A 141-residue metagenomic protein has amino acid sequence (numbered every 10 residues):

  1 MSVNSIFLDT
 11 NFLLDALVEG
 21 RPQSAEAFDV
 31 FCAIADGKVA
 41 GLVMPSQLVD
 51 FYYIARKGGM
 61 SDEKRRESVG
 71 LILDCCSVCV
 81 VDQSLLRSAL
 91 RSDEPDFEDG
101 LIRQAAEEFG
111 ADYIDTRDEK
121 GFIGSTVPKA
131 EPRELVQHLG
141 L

Functional and structural regions predicted by a protein language model:
M1-V43, K57-E63, G124, K129 (+1 more regions): Short, well-structured N-terminal submotif of metal-dependent ribonuclease cores
T10-F12, A16, F51, G100 (+1 more regions): Generic detector of well-ordered alpha-helical packing
R21, F28, S46-S77, S84: Active-site-proximal, substrate-binding regions of enzyme catalytic domains and RNA-binding/basic surfaces
C32, Y53, Q104, K120: Surface-exposed charge patches
L42-P45, T116: Short beta-strand segments at enzyme active-site cores
V49, G70, G121-F122, Q137: Positions that flank functional sites
I54, D93, G110, S125-K129: Short secondary-structure transition/capping segments
D74-E119: Active-site neighborhoods of divalent-metal-dependent phosphate/nucleic-acid chemistry enzymes
